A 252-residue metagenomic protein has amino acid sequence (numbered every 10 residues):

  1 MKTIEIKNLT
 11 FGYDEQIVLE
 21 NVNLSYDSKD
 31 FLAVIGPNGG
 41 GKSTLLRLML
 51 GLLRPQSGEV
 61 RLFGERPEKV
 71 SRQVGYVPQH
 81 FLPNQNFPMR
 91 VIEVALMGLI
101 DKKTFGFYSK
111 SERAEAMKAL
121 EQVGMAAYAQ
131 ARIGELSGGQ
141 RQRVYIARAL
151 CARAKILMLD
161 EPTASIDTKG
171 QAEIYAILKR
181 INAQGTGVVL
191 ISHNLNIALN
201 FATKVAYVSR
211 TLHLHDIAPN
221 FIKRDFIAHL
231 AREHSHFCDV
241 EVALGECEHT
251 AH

Functional and structural regions predicted by a protein language model:
L50: Helix-to-loop junction immediately C-terminal to a conserved catalytic motif
G58-V70: Conserved ABC transporter NBD signature motif
L96, K110-Y128: Conserved ABC ATPase "signature" region
R132-L136: Conserved ABC ATPase signature
L157-D160: Catalytic Walker B motif of ABC-type/P-loop ATPase nucleotide-binding domains
S192-H193: H-loop/switch region of ABC-family ATPase nucleotide-binding domains
P219-H252: ABC ATPase nucleotide-binding domains
